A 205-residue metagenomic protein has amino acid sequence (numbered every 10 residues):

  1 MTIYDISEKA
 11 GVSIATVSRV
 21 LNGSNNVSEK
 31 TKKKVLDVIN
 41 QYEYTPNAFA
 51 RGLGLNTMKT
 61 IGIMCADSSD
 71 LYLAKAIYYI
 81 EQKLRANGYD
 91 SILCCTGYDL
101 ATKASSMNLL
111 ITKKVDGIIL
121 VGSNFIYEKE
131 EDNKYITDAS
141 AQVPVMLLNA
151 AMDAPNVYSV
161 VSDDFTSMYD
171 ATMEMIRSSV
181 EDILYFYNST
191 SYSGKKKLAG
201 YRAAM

Functional and structural regions predicted by a protein language model:
M1-M58: N-terminal helix-turn-helix DNA-binding module of bacterial transcription factors
G11, I111-V115, S179: Short loop/turn motifs at secondary-structure junctions
T16-R19, L53-S69, E181-N188: Short beta-strand segments enriched in small/hydrophobic residues
K32-R51, V143, V161-I176: Short N-terminal or domain-adjacent regulatory/targeting segments
I39, L84, A204-M205: Conserved hydrophobic residues forming the short capping helix/wall of the S-adenosyl-L-methionine
M58-M173: Alpha-helical recognition/docking segments in bacterial nutrient-uptake and carbohydrate-utilization systems
D170-M205: An alpha-beta-alpha
